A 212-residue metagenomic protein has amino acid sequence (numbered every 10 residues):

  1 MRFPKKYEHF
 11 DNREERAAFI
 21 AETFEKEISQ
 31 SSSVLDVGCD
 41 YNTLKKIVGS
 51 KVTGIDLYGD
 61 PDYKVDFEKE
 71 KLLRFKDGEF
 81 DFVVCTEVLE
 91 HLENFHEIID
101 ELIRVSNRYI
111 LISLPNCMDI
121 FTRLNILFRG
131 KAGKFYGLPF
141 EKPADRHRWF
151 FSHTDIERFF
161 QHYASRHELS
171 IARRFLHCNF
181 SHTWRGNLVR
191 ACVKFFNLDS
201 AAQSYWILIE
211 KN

Functional and structural regions predicted by a protein language model:
M1, S31, V37, S181-H182 (+1 more regions): Intrinsic structural disorder
M1-E27: Conserved class I S-adenosyl-L-methionine
F3-Y7, S31, L35, D81-C85 (+2 more regions): A near-ubiquitous, low-amplitude feature marking generic local secondary-structure context
K6-D11, E15, E93-N212: S-adenosyl-L-methionine-dependent methyltransferase catalytic module, highlighting the catalytic core
D11-A17, L35, T43-K46, K71 (+1 more regions): A broad, low-specificity signal for short, low-complexity segments enriched in glycine/proline and polar/charged
A21-T122, W206-K211: Conserved SAM-binding loop
